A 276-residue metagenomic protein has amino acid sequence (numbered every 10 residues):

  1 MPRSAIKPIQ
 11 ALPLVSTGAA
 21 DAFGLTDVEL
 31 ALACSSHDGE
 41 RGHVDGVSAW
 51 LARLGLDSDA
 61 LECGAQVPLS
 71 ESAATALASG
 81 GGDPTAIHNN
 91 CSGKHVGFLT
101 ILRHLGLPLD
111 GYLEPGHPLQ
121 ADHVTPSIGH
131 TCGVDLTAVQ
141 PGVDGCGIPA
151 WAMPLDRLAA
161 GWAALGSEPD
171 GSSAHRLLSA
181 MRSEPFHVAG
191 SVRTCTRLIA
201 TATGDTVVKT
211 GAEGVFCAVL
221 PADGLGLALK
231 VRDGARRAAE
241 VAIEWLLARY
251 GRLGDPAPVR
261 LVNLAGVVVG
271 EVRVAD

Functional and structural regions predicted by a protein language model:
M1, A33-H37, G80-N89, G142-P149 (+1 more regions): A short glycine/serine-rich beta->alpha loop
P2-A20: Active-site SXXK
A5, I9, G42, N90 (+8 more regions): Conserved active-site and cofactor/substrate-binding residues in soluble primary-metabolism enzymes
Q10-V15, V47, L99-R103, A159-W162 (+1 more regions): Buried hydrophobic packing segments
L25-A138, A164: Active-site-adjacent helix/loop patches that line small-molecule binding or acyl-intermediate pockets
A86-N90, G116, I128, G147-P149 (+2 more regions): A generic local secondary-structure boundary/capping motif
I128, D135-F186, C217: Penicillin-binding protein/beta-lactamase superfamily catalytic region
L165-D276: Structured C-terminal helix/loop/strand segments within mature extracytoplasmic catalytic/sensor domains
